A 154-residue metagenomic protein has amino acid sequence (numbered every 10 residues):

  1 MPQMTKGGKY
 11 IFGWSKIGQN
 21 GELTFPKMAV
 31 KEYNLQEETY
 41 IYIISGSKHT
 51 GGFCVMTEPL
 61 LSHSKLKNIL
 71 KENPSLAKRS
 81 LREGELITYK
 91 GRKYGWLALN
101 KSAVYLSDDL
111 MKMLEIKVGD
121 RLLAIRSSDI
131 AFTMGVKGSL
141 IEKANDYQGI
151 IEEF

Functional and structural regions predicted by a protein language model:
M1-K16, I44-A103, S127-F154: Intrinsic disorder/low-complexity detector
Q19-Y33, L99-L114: Short beta-strand-centered segments at strand-helix junctions
T39-S45, V118-R126: DNA polymerase processivity clamps
D108-D109, D120, D129, D146: Acidic-enriched, low-complexity/disordered segments with a strong bias for Aspartate over Glutamate
